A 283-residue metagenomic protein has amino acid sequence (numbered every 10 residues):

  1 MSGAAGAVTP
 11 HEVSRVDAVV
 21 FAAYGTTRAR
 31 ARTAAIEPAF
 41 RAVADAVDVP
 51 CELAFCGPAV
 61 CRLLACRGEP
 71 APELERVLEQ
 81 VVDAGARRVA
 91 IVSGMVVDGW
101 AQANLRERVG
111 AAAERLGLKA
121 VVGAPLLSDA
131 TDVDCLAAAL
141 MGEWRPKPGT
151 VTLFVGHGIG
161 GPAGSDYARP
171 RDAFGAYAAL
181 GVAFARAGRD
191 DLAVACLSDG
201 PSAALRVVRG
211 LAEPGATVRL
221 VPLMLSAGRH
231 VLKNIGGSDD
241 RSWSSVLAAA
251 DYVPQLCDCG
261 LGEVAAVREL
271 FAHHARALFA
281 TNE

Functional and structural regions predicted by a protein language model:
M1-E283: Active-site-proximal alpha-helix that buttresses catalytic centers in soluble enzyme cores
